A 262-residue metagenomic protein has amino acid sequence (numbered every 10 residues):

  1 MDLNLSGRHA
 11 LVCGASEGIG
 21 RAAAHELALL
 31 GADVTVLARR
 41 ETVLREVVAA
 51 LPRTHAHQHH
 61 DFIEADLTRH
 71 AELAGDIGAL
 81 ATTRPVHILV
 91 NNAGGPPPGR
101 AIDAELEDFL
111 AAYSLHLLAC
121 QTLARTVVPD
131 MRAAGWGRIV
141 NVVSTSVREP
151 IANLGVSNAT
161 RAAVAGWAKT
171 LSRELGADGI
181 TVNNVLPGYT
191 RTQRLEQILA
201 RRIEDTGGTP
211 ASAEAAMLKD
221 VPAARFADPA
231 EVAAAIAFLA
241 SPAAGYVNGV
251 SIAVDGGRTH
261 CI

Functional and structural regions predicted by a protein language model:
M1-S6, G18-I19, E149, A237 (+1 more regions): Short C-terminal tail/terminal secondary-structure segment of NAD(P)H-dependent dehydrogenase/reductase domains
R100-I102, D108-Y113, I139, M217: Substrate-binding pocket helix/loop in short-chain dehydrogenase/reductase
A104, P150-N158, T170, I198: Active-site loop-to-helix junction immediately N-terminal to the catalytic Tyr of the SDR YXXXK motif in Rossmann-fold
A124, T160, A168: Active-site helix of classical SDR
P129, R173-E174, G245: Alpha-helical segment proximal to the catalytic Tyr-Lys
W136, A223-V254, T259: C-terminal substrate-recognition "lid" of short-chain dehydrogenase/reductases
G176, T181, V247-G249: Short, small/polar-rich loop/turn modules that mediate ligand/substrate recognition or access, typified
